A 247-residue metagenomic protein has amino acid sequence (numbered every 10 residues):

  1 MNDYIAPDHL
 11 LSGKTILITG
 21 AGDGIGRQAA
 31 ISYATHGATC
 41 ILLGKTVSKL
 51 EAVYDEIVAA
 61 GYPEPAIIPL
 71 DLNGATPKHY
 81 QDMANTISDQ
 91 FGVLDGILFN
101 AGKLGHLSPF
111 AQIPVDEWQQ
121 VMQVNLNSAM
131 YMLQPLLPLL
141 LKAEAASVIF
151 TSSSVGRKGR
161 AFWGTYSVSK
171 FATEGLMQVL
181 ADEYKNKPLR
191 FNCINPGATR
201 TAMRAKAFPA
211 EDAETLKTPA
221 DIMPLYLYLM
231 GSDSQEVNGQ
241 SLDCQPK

Functional and structural regions predicted by a protein language model:
T15, G20-G24: Conserved glycine-rich cofactor-binding loop
A38-A52: Conserved glycine-rich Rossmann-like NAD(P)H-binding loop of the short-chain dehydrogenase/reductase
M83, S108-F110, E117-Q119: Substrate-binding pocket helix/loop in short-chain dehydrogenase/reductase
L133, S169: Active-site helix of classical SDR
S153: Residue(s) in the substrate-gating loop at a strand-loop-helix junction that position the organic substrate next
K158, V179-L189: Active-site-adjacent segment of SDR/Rossmann-fold oxidoreductases
N186, C193, T201, A210-K247: C-terminal helical subdomain
